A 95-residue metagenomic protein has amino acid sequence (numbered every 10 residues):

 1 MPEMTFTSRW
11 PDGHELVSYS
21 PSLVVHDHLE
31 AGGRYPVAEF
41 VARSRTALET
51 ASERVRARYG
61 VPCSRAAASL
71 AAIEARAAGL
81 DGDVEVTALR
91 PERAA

Functional and structural regions predicted by a protein language model:
M1-A95: Motif-centric detector for short Cys/His coordination patterns
